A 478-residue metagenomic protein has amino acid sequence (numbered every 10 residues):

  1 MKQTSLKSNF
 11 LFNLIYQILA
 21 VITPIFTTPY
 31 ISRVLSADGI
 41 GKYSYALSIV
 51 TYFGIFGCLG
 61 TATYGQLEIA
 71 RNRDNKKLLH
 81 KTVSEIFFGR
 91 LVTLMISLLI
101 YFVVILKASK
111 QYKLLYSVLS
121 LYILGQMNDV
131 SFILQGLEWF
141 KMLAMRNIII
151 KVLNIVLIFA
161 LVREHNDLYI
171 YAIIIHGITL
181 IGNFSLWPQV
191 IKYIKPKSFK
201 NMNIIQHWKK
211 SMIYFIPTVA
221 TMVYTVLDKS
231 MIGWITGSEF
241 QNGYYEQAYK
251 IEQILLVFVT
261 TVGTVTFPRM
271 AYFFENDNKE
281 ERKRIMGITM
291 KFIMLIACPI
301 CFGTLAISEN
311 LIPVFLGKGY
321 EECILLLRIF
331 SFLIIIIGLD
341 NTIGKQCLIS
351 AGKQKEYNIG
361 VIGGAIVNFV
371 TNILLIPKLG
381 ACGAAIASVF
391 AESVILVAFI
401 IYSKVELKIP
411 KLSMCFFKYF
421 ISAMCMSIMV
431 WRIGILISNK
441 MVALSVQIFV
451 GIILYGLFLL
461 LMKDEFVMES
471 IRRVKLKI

Functional and structural regions predicted by a protein language model:
M1-K2, L6, A144, L168-A172 (+7 more regions): Interhelical loop/hinge segments that connect adjacent transmembrane helices in multipass membrane
T4-A62, L98, I155, I175 (+2 more regions): Signature of the first transmembrane helix
K7, I123-N147, F332-G363: Membrane-interface junctions at transmembrane-helix termini in multi-pass inner-membrane proteins
T28-G54, L168, Q206-K210, Y214 (+4 more regions): Interfacial/gating helices of multi-pass transporter permease domains
P29, G57-D74, A248, E252-M290 (+2 more regions): Helix-loop junctions and terminal segments of transmembrane helices in multi-pass membrane transport/translocation
V104-Y122, E239, T304-I335: Interfacial segments at transmembrane-helix termini and the short loops linking adjacent helices
S120, M145-K192, K210, P217 (+5 more regions): Hydrophobic alpha-helical transmembrane segments
W431-I478: Membrane-proximal transmembrane or re-entrant/amphipathic helices at the cytosolic face
